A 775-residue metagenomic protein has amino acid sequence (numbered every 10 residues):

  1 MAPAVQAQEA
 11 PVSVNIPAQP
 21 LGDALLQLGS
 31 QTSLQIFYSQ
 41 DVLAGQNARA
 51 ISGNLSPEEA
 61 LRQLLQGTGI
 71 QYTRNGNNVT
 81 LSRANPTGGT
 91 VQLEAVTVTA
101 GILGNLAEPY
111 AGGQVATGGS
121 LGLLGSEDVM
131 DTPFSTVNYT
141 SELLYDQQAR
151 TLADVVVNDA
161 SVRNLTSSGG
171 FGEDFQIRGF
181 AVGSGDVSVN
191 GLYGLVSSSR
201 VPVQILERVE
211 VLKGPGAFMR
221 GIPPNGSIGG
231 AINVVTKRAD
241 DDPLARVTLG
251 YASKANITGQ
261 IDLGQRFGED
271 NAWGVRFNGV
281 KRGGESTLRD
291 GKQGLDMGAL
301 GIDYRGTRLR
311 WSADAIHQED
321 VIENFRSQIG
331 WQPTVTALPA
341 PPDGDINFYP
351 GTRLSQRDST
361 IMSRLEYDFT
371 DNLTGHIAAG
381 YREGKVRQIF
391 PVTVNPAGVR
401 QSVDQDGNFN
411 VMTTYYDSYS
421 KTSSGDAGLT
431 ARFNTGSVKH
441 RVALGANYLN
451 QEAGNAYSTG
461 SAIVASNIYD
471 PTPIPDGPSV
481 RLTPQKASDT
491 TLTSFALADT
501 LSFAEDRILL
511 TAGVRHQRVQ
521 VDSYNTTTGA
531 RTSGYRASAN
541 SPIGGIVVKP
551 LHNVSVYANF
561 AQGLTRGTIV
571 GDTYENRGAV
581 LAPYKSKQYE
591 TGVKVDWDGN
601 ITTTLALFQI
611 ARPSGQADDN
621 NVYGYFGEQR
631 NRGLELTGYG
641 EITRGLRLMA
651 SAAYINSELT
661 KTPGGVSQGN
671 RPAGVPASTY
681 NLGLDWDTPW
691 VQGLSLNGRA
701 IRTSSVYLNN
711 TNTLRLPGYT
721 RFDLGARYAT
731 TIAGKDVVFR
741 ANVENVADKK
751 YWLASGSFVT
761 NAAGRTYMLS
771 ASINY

Functional and structural regions predicted by a protein language model:
S30, Q35, E94-D242, T591: Acidic, small-polar-rich N-terminal luminal/periplasmic segments of exported/outer-membrane proteins
Q204-E207, A217-G298, Y304-R310, S359 (+1 more regions): Outer-membrane beta-barrel translocator/receptor signature
R282-S286, A299-E366, E383-S420, I463-L492: Acidic/polar loop-and-plug regions of large Gram-negative outer-membrane beta-barrel proteins
D303, S420, K439-Q451, K486-R612 (+2 more regions): Structural signature of Gram-negative outer-membrane beta-barrels, strongest in the C-terminal barrel of TonB-dependent
V321-P333, N450-N455, V547-E590, T602-Y625 (+4 more regions): Surface-exposed extracellular loop regions of Gram-negative outer-membrane beta-barrel proteins, predominantly
E366-D368, T374-G380, G384-V392, Y557 (+3 more regions): Membrane-embedded beta-barrel scaffold of Gram-negative outer-membrane proteins
V442, A558, Y589, A673-Y775: Conserved C-terminal beta-signal and adjacent last beta-strands/turns of outer-membrane beta-barrel proteins
Q609-A611, Y625-N710: Gram-negative outer-membrane beta-barrel transporters
